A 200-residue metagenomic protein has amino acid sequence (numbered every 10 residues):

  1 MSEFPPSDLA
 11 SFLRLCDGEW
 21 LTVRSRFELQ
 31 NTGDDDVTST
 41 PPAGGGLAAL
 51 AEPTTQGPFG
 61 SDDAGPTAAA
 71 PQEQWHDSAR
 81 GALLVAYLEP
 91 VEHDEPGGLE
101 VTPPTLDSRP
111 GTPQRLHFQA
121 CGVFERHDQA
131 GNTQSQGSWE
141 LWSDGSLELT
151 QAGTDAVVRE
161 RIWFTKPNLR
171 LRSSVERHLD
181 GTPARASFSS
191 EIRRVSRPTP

Functional and structural regions predicted by a protein language model:
S2-F4, A10-P200: Soluble ligand-binding/transfer domains with enclosed cavities or grooves
